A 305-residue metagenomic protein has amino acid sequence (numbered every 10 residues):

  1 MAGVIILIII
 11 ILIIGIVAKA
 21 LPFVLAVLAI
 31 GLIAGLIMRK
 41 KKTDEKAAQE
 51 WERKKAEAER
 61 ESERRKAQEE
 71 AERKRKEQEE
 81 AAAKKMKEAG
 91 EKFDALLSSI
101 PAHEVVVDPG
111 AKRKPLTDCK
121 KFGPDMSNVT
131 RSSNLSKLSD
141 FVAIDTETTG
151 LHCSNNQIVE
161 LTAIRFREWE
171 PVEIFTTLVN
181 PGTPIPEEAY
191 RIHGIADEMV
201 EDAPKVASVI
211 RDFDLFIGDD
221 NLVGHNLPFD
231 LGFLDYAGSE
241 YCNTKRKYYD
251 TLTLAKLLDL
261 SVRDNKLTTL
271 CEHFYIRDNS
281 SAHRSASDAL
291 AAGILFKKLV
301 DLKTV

Functional and structural regions predicted by a protein language model:
M1-E45: Alpha-helical transmembrane anchor segments and their immediate juxtamembrane flanks, especially terminal single-pass
E45-A58, S62-D140: N-terminal accessory regions of nucleic-acid-interacting proteins
R113-K247, L260-H283: Conserved non-catalytic scaffold segment of RNase H-like nuclease domains
T148-G150, T253, A291: Short, glycine/acidic-enriched loop or turn micro-motifs at the edges of active sites
R246-K256: A short, structured active-site edge motif that brings together acidic residues
S285-K297: Acidic, divalent-metal-coordinating active-site segment for phosphoryl/phosphodiester hydrolysis, typified by short
L299-V305: Mixed-charge, glycine-rich, non-catalytic linkers/tails in nucleic-acid processing enzymes
